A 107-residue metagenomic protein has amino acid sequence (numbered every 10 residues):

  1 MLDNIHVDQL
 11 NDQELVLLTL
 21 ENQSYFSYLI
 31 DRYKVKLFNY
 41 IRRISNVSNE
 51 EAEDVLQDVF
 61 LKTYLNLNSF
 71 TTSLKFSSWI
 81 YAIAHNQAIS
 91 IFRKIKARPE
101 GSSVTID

Functional and structural regions predicted by a protein language model:
M1-L17, Y28: Extreme N-terminal regulatory/targeting segments of RNA polymerase sigma factors
Q9-D12, R98-D107: Internal acidic/polar
V16-N39: A short, charge-rich alpha-helical start-of-domain segment used by transcription regulators
S45-V47, D58-K75, K94-K96: Sigma70-family region 2
D54-L61, L74-N86: Structural recognition of an alpha-helix C-terminal capping motif at a helix-to-coil junction
S69-T71, A82-S102: Arg/Lys-rich amphipathic alpha helix in sigma70-family domain 2
